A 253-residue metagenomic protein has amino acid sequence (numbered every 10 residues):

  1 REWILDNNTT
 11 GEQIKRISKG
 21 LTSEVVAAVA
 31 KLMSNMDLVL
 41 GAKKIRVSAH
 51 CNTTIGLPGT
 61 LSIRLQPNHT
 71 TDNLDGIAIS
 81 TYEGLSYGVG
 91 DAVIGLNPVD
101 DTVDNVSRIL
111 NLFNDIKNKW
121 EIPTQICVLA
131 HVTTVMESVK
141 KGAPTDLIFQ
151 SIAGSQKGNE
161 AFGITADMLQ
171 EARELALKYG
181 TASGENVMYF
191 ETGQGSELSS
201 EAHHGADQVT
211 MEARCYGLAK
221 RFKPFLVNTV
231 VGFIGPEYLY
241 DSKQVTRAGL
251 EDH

Functional and structural regions predicted by a protein language model:
R1-A78, L85-S86, D91-H253: Anaerobic metallocofactor- and corrinoid-dependent redox/one-carbon enzyme cores, especially those from methanogenesis
